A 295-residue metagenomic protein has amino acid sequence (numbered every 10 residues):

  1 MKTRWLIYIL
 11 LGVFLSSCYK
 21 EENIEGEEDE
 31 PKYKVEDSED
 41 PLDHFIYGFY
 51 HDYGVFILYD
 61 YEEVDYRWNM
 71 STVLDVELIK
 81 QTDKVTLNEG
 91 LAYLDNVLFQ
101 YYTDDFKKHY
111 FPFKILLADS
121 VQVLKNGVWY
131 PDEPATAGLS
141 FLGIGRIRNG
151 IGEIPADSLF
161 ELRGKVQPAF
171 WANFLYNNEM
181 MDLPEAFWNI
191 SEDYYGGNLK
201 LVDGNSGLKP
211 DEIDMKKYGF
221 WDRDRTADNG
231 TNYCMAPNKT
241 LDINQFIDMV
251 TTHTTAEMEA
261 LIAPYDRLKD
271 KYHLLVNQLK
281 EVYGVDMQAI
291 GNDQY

Functional and structural regions predicted by a protein language model:
M1-W5: Positively charged n-region of N-terminal signal peptides that target proteins for export
F14-S17: C-terminal motif of bacterial Sec signal peptides marking the signal peptidase cleavage site
Y19-F106, P237, M258-Y295: Acidic/polar, low-complexity intrinsically disordered N-terminal segments immediately downstream of a Sec signal
K84-N205: Acidic/His-rich structured neighborhood in mature extracellular/periplasmic domains
S191-Y295: Metalloprotease/metallohydrolase-associated module, dominated by Zn2+-dependent proteases
